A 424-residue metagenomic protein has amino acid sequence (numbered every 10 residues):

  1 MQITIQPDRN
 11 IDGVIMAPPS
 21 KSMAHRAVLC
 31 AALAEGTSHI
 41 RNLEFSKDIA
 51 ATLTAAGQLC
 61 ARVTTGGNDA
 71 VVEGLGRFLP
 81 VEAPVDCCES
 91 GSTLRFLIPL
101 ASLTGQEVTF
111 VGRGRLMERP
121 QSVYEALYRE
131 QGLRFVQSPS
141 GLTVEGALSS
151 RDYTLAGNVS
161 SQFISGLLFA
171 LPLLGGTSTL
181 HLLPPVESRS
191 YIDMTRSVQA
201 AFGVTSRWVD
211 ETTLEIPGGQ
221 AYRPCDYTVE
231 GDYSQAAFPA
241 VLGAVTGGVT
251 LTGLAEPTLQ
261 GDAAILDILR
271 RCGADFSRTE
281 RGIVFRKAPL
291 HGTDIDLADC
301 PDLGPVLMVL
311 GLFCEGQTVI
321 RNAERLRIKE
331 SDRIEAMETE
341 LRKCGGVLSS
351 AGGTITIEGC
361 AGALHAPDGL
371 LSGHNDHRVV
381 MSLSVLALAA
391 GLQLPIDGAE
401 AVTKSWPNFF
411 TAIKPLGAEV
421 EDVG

Functional and structural regions predicted by a protein language model:
M1-G424: Short, structured segments at the rim of ligand-binding sites
